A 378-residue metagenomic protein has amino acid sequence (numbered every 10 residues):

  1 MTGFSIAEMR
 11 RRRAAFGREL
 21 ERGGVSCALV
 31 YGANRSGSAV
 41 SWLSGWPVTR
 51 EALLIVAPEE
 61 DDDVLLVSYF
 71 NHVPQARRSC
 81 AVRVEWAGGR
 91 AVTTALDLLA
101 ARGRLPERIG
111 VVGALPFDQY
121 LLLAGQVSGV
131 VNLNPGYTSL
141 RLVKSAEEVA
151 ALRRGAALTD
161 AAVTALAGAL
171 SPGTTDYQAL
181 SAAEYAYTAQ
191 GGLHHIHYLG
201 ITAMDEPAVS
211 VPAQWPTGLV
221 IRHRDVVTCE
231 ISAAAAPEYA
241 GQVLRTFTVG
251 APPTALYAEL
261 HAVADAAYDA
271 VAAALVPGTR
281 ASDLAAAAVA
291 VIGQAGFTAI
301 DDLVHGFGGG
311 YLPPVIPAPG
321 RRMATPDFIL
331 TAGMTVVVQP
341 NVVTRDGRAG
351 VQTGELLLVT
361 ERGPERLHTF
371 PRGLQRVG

Functional and structural regions predicted by a protein language model:
M1-G378: Active-site neighborhoods and metal-handling regions in enzymes and metal-associated proteins
